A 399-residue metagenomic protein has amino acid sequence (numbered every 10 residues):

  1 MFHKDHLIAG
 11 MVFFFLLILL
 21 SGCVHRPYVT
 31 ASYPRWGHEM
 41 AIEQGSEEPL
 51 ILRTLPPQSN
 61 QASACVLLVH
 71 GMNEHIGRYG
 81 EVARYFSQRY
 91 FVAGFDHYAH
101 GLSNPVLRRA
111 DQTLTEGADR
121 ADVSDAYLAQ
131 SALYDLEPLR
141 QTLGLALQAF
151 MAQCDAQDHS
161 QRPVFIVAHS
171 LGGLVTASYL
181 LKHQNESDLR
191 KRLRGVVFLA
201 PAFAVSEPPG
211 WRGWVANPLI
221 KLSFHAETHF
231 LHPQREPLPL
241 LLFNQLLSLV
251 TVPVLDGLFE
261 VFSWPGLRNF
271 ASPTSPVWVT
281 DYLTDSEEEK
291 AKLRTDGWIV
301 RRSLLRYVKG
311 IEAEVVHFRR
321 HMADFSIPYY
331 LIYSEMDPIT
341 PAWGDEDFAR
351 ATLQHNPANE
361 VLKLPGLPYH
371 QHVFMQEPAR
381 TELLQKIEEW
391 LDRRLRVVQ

Functional and structural regions predicted by a protein language model:
L16-Q44, E48-L55: An N-terminal hydrophobic leader/cap segment in hydrolases
G71-E74: Active-site glycine-rich loops that stabilize anionic/oxyanionic intermediates across multiple enzyme folds
A83-S124: Conserved alpha/beta-hydrolase
E116-S124, L128-Q153: Alpha/beta-hydrolase active-site loop
T176-R302: Alpha/beta-hydrolase-fold enzymes
F325, L331-Y333, D337: Short beta-strand/loop motif that positions the catalytic acidic residue of the alpha/beta-hydrolase fold
I327, P341-A351: Short alpha-helix in the alpha/beta-hydrolase fold that links the catalytic acid
L367-R380: Catalytic histidine-centered segment of alpha/beta-hydrolase-like enzymes
